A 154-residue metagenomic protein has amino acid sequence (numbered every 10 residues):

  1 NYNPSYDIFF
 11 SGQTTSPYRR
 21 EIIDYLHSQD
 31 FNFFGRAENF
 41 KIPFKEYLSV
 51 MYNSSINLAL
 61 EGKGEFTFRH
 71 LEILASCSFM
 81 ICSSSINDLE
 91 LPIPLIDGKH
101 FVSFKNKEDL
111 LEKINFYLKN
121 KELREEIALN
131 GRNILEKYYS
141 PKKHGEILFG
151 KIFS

Functional and structural regions predicted by a protein language model:
N1-D97, E146: Nucleotide-sugar donor-binding catalytic core of glycosyltransferases
K45-E46, D109-K113: Short acidic active-site motifs
I73, F101, G131: Hydrophobic, well-ordered secondary-structure elements that form the walls of internal hydrophobic environments
P94, K107-L110: Conserved catalytic or regulatory cores that recognize and/or transform ribose-phosphate-containing ligands
K99-K107, Y117-K121: Conserved acidic donor-binding segment of nucleotide-sugar-dependent glycosyltransferases
L118-I152: A charged, aromatic-enriched C-terminal amphipathic alpha-helix characteristic of glycosyltransferases across folds
